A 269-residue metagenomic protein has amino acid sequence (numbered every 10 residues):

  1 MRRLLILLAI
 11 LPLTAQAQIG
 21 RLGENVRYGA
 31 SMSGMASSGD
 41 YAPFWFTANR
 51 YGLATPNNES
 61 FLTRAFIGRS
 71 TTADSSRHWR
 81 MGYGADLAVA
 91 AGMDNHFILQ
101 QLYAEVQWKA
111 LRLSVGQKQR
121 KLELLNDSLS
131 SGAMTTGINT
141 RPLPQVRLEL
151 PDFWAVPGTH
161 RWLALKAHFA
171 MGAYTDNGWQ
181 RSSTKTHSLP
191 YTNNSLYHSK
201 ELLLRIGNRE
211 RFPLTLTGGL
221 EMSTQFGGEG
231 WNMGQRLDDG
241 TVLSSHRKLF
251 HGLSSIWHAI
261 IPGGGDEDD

Functional and structural regions predicted by a protein language model:
Q18-R27, S70-G82, Q107-L111, F153-A167 (+1 more regions): Short loop/turn motifs that connect adjacent beta-strands in outer-membrane beta-barrel proteins
Q18-T63, D74-A85, A167, M171: Transmembrane beta-strand segments of Gram-negative outer membrane beta-barrel proteins
M32-D40, T71, L87-M93, W108-A110 (+4 more regions): Transmembrane beta-strands of outer-membrane beta-barrel pores
D40-T47, D94-I98, L125-G132, N177-T186 (+1 more regions): Outer-membrane beta-barrel translocator domains and adjoining extracellular loop/strand segments of Gram-negative
A48-A54, D86-A90, S131-T136, T186-P190: Extracellular loop and loop/strand-boundary signature of outer-membrane beta-barrel proteins
T55-R64, H96-Q100, N139-E149, N194-K200: Residues that define the transmembrane beta-barrel architecture of outer-membrane proteins
T63-T71, L102-V106, V115, V146-D152 (+2 more regions): Residues on the lipid-exposed face of transmembrane beta-strands in outer-membrane beta-barrel proteins
P151-D269: Signature for the C-terminal beta-barrel architecture of outer-membrane proteins
